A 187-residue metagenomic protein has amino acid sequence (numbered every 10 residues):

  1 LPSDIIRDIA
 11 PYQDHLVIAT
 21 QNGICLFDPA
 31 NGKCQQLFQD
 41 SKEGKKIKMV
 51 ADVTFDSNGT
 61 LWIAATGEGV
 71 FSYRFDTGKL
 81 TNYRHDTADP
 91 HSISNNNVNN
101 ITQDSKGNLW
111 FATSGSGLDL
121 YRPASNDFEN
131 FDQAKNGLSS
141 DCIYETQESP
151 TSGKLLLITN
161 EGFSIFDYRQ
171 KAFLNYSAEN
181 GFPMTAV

Functional and structural regions predicted by a protein language model:
L1-V187: Carboxylate-rich, polar loop motifs that coordinate divalent cations or form catalytic acidic clusters
